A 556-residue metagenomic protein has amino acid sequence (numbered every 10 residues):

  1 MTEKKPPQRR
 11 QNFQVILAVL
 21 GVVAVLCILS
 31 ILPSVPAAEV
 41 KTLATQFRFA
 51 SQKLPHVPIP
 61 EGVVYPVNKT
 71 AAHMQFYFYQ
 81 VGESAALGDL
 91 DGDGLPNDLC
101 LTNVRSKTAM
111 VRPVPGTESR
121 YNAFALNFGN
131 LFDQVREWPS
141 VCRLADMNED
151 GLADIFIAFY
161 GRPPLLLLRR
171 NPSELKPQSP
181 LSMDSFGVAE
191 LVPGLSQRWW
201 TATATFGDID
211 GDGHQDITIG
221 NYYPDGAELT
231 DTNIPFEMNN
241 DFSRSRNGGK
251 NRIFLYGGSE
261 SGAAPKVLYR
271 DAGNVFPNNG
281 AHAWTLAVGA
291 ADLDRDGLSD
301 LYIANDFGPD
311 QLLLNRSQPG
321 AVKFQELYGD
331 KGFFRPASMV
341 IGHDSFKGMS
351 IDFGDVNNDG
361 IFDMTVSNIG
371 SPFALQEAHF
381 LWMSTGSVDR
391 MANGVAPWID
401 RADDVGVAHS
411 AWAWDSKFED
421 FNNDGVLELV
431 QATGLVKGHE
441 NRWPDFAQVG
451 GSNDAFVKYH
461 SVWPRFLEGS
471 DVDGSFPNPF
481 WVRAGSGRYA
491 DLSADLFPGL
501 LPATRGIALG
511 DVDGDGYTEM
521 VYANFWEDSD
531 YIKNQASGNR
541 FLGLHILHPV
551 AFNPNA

Functional and structural regions predicted by a protein language model:
M1-A556: Acidic, glycine/proline-rich Ca2+-coordinating loop motifs
